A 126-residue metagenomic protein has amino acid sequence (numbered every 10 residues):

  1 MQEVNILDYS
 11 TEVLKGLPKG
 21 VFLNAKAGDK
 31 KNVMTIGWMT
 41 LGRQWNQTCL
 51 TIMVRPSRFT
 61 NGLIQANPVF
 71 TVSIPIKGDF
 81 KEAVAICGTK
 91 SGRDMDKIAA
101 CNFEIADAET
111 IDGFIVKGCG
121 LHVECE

Functional and structural regions predicted by a protein language model:
M1-I36, T40-E126: Active-site-proximal mixed secondary-structure blocks
